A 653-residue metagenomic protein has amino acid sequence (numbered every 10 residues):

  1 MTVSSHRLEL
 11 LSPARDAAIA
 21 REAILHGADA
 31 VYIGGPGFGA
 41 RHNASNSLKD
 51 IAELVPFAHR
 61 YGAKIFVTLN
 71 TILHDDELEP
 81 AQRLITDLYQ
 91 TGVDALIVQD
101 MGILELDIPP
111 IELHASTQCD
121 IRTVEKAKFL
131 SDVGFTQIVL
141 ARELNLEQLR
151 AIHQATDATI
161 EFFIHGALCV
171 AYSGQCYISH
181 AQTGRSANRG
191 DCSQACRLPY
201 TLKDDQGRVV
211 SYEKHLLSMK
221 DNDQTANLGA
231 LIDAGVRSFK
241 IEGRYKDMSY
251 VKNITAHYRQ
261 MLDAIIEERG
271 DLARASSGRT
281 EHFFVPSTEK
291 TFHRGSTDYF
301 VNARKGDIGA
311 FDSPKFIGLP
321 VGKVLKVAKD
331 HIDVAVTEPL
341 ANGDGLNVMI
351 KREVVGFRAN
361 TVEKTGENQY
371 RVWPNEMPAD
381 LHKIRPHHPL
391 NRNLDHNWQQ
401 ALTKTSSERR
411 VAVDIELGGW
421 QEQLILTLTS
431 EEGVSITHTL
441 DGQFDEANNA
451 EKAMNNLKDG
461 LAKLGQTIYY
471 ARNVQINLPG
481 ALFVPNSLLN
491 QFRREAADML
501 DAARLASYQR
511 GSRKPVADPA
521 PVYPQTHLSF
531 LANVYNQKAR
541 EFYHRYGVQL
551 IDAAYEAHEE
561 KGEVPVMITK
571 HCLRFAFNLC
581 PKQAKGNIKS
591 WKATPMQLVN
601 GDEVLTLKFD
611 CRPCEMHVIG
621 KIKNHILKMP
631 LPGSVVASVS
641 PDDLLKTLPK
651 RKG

Functional and structural regions predicted by a protein language model:
M1-H26, A30-I33, G37-A40, L54-V55 (+4 more regions): Surface-exposed amphipathic alpha-helical tracts and adjacent flexible/coil segments at the periphery of soluble enzymes
N43-A52: Aromatic- and glycine-enriched glycan-recognition loops and surfaces that form the carbohydrate-binding subsites
Q99-I103: Short, polar loop motifs at secondary-structure junctions
L104-P109: Short active-site loop/helix that positions an aromatic residue
T117: Residues at the C-termini of beta-strands that transition into short coil/loop
R122-K126: Short, glycine/polar-rich helix-capping loops at beta-to-alpha or helix-loop-helix junctions that flank or form
